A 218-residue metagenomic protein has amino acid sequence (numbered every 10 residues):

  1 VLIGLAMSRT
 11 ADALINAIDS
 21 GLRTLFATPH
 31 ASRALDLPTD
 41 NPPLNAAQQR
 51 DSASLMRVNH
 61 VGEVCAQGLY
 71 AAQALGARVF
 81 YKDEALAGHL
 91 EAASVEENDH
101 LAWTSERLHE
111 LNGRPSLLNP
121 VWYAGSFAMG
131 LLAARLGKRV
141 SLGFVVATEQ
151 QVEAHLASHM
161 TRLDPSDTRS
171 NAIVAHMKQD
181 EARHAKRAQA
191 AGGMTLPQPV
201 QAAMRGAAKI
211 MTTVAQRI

Functional and structural regions predicted by a protein language model:
L2-I218: Non-heme di-metal
